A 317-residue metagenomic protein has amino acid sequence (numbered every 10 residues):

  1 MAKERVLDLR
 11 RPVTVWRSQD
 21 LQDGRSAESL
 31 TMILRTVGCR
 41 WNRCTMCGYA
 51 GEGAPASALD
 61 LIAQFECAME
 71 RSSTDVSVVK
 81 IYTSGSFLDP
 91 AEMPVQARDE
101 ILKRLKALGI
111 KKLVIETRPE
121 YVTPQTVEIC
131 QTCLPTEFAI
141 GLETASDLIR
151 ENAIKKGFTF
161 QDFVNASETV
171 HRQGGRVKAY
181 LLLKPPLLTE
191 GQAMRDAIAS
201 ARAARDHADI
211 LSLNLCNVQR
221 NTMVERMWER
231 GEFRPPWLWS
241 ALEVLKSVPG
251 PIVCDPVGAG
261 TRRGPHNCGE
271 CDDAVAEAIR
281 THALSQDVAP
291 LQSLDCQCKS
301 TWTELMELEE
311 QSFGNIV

Functional and structural regions predicted by a protein language model:
A2-Q22, C216-V317: Auxiliary Fe-S-binding modules of radical SAM enzymes
V6-A54, E70-T83, T136, L211: N-terminal pre-triad scaffold of radical SAM enzymes
Y49-M93, L105-V122, P135-F163, I210-S212: Core AdoMet radical
M69-T74, L102-L108, E128-P135, E168-Q173 (+1 more regions): Acidic (Asp/Glu)-rich catalytic clusters
G85-F87, P119-Y121, T144-S146, L183-L187 (+2 more regions): Active-site-proximal loop/turn and secondary-structure-junction residues that shape catalytic pockets, frequently
A91-D99, T123-Q131, G191: Distinct, well-ordered alpha-helical segments
C133-T136, M194-S212, D273-L294: Structural recognition of alpha->loop->beta junctions
Q161-T222, S240-P256: Conserved C-terminal portion of the radical SAM core fold that forms the substrate/S-adenosylmethionine-binding
